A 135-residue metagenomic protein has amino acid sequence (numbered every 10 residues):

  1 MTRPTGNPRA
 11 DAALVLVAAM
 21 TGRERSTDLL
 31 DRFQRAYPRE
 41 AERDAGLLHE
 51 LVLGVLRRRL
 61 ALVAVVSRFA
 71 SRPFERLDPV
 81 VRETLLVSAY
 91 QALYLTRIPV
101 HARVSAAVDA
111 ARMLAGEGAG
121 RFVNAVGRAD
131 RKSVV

Functional and structural regions predicted by a protein language model:
M1-V135: Class I Rossmann-like S-adenosyl-L-methionine
